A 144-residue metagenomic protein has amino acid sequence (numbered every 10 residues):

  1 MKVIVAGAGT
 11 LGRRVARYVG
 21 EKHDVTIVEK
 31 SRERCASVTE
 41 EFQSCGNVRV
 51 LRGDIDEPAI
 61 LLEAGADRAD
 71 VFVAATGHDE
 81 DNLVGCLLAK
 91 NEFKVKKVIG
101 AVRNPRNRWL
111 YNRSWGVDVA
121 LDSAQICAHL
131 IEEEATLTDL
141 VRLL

Functional and structural regions predicted by a protein language model:
M1-L144: Cytosolic regulatory regions of ion transport systems
